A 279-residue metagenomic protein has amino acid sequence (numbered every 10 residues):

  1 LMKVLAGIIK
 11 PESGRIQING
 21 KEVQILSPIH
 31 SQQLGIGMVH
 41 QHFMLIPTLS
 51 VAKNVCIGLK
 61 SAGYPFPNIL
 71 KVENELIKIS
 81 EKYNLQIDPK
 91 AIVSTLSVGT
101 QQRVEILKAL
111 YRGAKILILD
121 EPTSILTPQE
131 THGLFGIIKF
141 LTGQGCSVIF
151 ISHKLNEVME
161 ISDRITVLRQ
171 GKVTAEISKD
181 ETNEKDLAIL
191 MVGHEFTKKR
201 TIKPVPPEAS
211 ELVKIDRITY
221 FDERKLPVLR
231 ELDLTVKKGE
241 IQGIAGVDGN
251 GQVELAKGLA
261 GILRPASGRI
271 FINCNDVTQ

Functional and structural regions predicted by a protein language model:
L1-Q279: Glycine-rich phosphate-binding loops of nucleotide-dependent enzymes
